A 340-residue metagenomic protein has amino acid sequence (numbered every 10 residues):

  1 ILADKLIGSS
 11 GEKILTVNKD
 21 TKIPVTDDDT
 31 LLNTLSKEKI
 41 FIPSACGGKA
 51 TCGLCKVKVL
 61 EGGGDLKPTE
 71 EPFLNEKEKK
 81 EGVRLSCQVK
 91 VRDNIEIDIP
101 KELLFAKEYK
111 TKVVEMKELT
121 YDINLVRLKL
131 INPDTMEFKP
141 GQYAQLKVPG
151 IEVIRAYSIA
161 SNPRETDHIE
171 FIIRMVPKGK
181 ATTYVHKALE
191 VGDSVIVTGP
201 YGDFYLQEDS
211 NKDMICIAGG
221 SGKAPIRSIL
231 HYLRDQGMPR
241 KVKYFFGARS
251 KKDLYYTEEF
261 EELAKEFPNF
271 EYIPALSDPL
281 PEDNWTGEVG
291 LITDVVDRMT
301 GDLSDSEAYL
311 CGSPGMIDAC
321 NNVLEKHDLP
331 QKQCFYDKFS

Functional and structural regions predicted by a protein language model:
I1-G48, V57-E81, F245-S340: Reductase modules of NAD(P)H-dependent flavoproteins
K5, P68, P72-K129, D134: Fe-S ferredoxin-like electron-transfer domains and their immediately adjacent linker/connector regions across
L31, I95, A144, V195-V197: Generic structural signal for buried aliphatic residues
V57-G63, P100-E102, P149, P200: Short, surface-exposed secondary-structure boundary micro-motifs
E108-S194, K212, A248-S250, A275-P279: Ferredoxin-reductase
G141, G222, S313: Short, conserved phosphate/pyrophosphate- and ester-handling motifs at nucleotide-, phospho-/glycolipid
G199-N211: A short, basic/flexible loop-to-alpha-helix module at the beginning of a structural domain
K223, R227-D235: Histidine-anchored nucleotide/phosphate-binding helix
